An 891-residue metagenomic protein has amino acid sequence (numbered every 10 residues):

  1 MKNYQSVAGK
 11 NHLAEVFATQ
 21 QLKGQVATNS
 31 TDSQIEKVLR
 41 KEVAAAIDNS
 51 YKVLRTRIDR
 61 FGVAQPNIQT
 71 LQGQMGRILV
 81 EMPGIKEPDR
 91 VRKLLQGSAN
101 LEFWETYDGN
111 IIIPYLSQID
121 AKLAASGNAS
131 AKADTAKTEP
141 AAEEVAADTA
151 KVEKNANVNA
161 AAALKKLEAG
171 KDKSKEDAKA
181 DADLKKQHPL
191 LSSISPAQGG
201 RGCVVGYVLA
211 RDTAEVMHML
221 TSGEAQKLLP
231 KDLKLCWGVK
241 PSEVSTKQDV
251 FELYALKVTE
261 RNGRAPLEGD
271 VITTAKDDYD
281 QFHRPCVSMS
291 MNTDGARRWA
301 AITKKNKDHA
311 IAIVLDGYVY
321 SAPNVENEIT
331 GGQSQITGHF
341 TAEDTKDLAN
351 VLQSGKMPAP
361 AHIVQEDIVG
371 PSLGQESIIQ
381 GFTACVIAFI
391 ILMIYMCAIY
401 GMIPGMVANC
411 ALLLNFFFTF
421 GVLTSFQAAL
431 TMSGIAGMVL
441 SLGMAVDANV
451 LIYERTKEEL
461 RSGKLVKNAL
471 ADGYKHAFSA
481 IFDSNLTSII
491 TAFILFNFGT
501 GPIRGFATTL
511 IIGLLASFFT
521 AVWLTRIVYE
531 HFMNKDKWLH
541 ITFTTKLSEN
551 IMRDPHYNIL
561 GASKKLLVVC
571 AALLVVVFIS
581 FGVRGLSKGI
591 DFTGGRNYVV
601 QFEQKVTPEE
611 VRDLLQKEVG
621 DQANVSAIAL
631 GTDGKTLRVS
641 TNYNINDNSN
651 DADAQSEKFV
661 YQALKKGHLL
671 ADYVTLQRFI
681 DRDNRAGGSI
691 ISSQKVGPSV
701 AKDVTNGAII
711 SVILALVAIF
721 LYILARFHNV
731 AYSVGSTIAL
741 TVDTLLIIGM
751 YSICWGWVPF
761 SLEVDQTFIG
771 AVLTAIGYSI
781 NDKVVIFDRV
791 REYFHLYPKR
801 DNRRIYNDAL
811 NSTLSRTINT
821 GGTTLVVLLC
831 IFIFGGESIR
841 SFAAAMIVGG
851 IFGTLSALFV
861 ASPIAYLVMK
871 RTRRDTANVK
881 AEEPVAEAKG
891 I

Functional and structural regions predicted by a protein language model:
M1-N324, Q694, K702, N706-G707 (+1 more regions): Non-transmembrane, solvent-exposed regions of membrane trafficking/translocation machinery
Y51-R55, L586-R638: Extracytoplasmic/periplasmic
L54, S372-L392, M444, K464-T500 (+11 more regions): Pore- and gate-forming transmembrane helices of large, multi-pass membrane proteins
E81, G332-Q335, E343-I391, F659 (+3 more regions): Juxtamembrane "pre-transmembrane" interface segments
A398, M402-I452, S733-E792, S856-F859: Hydrophobic transmembrane alpha-helices and their membrane-interface caps in long multi-pass transport proteins
L414, G421-V422, E458-S479, D483-C570 (+2 more regions): Hydrophobic alpha-helical transmembrane segments of membrane transport and translocation systems, primarily multi-pass
G443-S484, E530-W538, S752, V758-T820 (+1 more regions): Cytosolic juxtamembrane regions of multi-pass inner-membrane proteins
M552-Q604: Transmembrane helices with small-residue packing motifs
